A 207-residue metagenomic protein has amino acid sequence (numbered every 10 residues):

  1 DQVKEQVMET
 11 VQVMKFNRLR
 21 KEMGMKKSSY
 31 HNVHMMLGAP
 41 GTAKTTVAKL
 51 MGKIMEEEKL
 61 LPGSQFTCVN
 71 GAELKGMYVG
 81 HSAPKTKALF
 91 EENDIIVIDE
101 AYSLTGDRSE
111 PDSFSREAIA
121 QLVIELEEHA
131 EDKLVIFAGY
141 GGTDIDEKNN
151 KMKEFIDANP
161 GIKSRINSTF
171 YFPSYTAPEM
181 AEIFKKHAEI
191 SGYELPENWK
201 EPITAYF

Functional and structural regions predicted by a protein language model:
D1-N32: Pre-Walker A (pre-P-loop) alpha-helix and adjacent loop at the N terminus of AAA/AAA+ ATPase modules, a conserved
V3, V7, T45, V69 (+5 more regions): Conserved RecA-like P-loop NTPase ATPase core
M25-S64, A88-E91: Walker A/P-loop
H34, T67-V69, I96-I98, V135: Hydrophobic positions in the central parallel beta-sheet of the AAA+
A39, G71-A72, N93, E100-L104: Conserved Walker B
E58-G63, E154-S164, T169-F207: Conserved C-terminal "switch" segment of AAA+ ATPases
P62-E91, R116: Short glycine-rich substrate-engagement loop in P-loop NTPases that contacts/grips substrate
Y102-T143, N150-K163: Conserved catalytic/switch belt of AAA+ P-loop NTPases
